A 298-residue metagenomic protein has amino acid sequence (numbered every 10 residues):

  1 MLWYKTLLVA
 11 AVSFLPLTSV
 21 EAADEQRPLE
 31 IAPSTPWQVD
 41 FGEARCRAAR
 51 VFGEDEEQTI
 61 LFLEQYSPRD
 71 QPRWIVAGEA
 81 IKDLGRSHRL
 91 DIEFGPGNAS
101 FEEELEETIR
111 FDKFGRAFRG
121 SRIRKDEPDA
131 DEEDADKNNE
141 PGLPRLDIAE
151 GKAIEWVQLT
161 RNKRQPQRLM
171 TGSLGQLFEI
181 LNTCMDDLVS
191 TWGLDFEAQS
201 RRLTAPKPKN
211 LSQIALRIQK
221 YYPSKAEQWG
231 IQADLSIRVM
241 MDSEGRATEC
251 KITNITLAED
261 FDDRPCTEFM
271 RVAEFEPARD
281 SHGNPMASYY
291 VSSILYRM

Functional and structural regions predicted by a protein language model:
M1-L8: Bacterial N-terminal signal peptides that target proteins for export
V9-P16: Bacterial N-terminal signal peptides
T18-A22: Sec/Tat signal peptide C-region and signal peptidase I cleavage site
A23-H88: An ectodomain-focused feature that recognizes extracytoplasmic/extracellular
I75-G115: Extended low-complexity, serine/threonine- and proline-enriched intrinsically disordered segments
N182-Q228, T267-R271: Acidic, low-complexity proline/glycine/alanine-rich linker and hinge segments
I231, R246-A278: A short, well-structured alpha-helical segment
C266-M298: Short, positively biased Gly/Pro-containing turn/loop motifs at secondary-structure boundaries
